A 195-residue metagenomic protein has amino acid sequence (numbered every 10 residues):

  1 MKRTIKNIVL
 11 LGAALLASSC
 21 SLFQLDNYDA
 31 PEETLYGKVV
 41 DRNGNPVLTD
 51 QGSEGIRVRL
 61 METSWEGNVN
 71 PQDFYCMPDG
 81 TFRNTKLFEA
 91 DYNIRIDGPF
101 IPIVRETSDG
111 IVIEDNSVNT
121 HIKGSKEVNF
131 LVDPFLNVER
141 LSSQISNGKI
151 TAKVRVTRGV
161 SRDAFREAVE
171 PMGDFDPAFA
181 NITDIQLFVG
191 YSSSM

Functional and structural regions predicted by a protein language model:
M1-S19: Sec-dependent bacterial lipoprotein signal peptides
C20-M195: Long luminal/extracellular ectodomains of secretory-pathway precursor proteins
